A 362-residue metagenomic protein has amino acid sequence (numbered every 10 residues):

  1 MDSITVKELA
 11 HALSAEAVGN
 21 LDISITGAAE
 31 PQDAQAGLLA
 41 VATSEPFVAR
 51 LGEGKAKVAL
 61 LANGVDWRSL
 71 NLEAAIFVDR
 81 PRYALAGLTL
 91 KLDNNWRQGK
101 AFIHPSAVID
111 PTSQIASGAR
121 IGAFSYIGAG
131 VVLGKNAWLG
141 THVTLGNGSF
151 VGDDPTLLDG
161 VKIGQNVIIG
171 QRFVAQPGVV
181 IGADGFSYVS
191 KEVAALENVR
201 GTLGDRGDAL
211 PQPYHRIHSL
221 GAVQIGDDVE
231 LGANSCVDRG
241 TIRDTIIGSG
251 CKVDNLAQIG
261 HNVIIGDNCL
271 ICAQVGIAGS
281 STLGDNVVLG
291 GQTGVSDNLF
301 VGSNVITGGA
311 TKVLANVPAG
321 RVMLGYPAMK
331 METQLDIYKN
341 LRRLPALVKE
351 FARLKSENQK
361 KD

Functional and structural regions predicted by a protein language model:
M1-S106, V167, R172, G178-V179 (+3 more regions): Terminal amphipathic alpha-helical/low-complexity segments used for targeting or macromolecular assembly
V41, F102-A194, T202-K330: Structural signal for interior beta-strand "rungs" in well-ordered beta-sheet cores of soluble enzyme domains
